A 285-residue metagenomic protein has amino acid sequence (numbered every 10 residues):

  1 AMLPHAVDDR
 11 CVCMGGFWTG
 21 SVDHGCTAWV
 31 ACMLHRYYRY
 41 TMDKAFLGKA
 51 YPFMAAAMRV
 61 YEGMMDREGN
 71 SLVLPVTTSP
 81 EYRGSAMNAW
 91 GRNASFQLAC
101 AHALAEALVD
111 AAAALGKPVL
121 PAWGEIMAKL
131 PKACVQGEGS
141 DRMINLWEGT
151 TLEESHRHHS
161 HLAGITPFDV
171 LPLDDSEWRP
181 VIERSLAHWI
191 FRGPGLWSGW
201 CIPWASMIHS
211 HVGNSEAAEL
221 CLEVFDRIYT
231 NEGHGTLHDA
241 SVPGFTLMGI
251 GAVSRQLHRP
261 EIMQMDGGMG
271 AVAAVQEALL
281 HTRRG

Functional and structural regions predicted by a protein language model:
A1, C11-Y40, K44, G48 (+2 more regions): Active-site core of glycosidic bond-cleaving carbohydrate-active enzymes
M2-G16, Y82-W90: Aromatic- and acidic-residue-enriched carbohydrate-binding clefts of CAZyme catalytic domains
P4, P75, F168: Residues in well-ordered beta-strands of folded domains
A56-A111: Acidic/histidine-rich catalytic neighborhood
